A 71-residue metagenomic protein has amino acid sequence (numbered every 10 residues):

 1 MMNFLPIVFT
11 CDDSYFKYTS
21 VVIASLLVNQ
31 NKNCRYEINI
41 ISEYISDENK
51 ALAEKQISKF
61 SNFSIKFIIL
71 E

Functional and structural regions predicted by a protein language model:
M1-E71: Glycosyltransferase catalytic domains, chiefly GT-A lineage
